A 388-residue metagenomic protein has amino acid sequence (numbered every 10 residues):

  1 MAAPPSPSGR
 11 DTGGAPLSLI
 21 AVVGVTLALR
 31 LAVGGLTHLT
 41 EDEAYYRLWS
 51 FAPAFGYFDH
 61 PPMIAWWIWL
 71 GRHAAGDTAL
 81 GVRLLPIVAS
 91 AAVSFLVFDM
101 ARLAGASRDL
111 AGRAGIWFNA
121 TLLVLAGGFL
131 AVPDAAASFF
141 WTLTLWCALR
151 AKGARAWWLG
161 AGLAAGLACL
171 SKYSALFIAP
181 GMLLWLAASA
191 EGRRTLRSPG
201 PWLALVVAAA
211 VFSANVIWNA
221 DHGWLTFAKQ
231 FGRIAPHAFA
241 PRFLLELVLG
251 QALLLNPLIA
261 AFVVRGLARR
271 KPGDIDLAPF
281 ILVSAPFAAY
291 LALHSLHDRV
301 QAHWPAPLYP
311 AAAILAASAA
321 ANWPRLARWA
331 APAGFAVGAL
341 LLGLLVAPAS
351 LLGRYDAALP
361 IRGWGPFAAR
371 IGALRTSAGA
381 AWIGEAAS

Functional and structural regions predicted by a protein language model:
G9, R102-R108, T144-W158, R265 (+2 more regions): Membrane-interface transmembrane helices that cradle and orient dolichyl/undecaprenyl
I20, L84-G105, L143: Transmembrane-helix motifs of polytopic, lipid-linked glycan transferases
V23, A114-L122, A165, C169 (+1 more regions): Short helix- or helix-capping micro-motifs that position conserved polar/aromatic residues at function-defining sites
F51, S94-L96, A136-G153, G160 (+2 more regions): Specific aromatic-rich, kink-prone transmembrane helix
G115, C147, W157-Y173, V207-A210 (+1 more regions): Membrane-interface alpha helices of multi-pass inner-membrane proteins
L123-A137: Short acidic/glycine- and proline-prone juxtamembrane loop motifs at membrane-interface regions of multi-pass membrane
L167, A179-I275, F287-A292, D298: Transmembrane-lumen/periplasm boundary regions of multi-pass, lipid-linked membrane glycan transferases
A302, A327-G379, A387-S388: Membrane-proximal, lumen/periplasm-facing interface regions of secretory-pathway glyco- and lipid-modifying enzymes
